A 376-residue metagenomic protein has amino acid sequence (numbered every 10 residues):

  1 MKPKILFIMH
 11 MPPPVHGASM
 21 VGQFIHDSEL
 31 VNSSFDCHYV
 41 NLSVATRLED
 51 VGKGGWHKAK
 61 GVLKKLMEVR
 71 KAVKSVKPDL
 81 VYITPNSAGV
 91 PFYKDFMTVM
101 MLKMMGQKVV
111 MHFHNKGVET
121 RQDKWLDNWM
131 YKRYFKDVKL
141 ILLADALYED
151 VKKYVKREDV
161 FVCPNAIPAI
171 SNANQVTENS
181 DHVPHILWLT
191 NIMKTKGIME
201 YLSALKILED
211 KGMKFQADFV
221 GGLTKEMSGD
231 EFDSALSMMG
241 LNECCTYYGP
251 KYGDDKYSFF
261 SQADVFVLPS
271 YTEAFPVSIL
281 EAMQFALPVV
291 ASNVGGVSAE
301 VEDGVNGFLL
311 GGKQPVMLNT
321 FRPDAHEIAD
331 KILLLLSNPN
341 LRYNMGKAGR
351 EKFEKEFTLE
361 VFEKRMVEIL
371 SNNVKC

Functional and structural regions predicted by a protein language model:
L6-I8, T177-K206, A217-V220: Conserved donor-binding/catalytic core segment of Leloir-type glycosyltransferases
N41-A45, L189, Q216-E231, G249-P250: Glycosyltransferase donor-sugar binding loop
K132-N174: Donor nucleotide-sugar binding/catalytic pocket of nucleotide-sugar-dependent glycosyltransferases
D230-K251: Nucleotide-activated donor-binding/catalytic signature segment of Leloir-type glycosyltransferases, i.e., the conserved
P250-K251, S258-A263: Short alpha-helical donor nucleotide-sugar binding micro-motif in glycosyltransferases
Y271: Aromatic "clamp/platform" in nucleotide-sugar-dependent glycosyltransferases that forms part of the donor/acceptor
P288-A291, V301: Short hydrophobic beta-strand element within catalytic cores of glycosyltransferases and related nucleotide-activated
E327, L334, L341-K355: A short, well-ordered alpha-helix in the C-terminal region of glycosyltransferases
